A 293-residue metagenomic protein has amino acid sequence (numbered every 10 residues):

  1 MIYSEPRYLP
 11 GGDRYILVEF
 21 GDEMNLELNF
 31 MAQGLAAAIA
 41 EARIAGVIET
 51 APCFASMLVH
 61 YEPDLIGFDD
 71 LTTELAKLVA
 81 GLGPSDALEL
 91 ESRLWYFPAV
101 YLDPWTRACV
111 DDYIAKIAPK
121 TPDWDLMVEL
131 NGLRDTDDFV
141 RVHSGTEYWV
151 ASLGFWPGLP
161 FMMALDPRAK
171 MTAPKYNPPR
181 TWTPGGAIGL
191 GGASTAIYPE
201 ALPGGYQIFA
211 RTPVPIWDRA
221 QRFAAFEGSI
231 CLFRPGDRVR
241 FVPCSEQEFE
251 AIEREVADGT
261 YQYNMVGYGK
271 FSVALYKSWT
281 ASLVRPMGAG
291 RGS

Functional and structural regions predicted by a protein language model:
M1-S293: Conserved "landmark" site that anchors the functional core of diverse proteins
